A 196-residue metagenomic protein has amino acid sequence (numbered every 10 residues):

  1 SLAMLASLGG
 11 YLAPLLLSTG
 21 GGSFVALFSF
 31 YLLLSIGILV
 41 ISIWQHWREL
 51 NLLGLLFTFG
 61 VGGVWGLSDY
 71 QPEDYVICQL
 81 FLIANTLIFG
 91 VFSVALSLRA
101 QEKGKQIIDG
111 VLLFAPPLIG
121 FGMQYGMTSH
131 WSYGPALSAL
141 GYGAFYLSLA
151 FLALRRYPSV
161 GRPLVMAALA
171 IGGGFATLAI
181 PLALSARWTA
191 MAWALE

Functional and structural regions predicted by a protein language model:
S1-A170, G174-E196: Extended, compositionally biased regions that are outside compact catalytic cores
